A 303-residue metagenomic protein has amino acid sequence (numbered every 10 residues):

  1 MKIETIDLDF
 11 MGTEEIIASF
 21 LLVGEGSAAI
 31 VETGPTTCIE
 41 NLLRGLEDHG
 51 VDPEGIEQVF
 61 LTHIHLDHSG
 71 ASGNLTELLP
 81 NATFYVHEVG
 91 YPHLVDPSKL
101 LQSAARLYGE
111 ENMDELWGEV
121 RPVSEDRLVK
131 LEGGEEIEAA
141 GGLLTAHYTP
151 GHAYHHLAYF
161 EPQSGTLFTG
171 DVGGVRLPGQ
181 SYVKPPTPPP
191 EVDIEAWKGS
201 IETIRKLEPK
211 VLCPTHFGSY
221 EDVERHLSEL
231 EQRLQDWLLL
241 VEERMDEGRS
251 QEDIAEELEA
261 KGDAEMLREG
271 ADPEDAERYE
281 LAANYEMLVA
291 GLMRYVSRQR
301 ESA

Functional and structural regions predicted by a protein language model:
M1-H49, Y159-T169: Conserved beta-strand hairpin/beta-sheet module of binuclear metal-dependent hydrolase folds, prominently
L22, E32, L42, H63 (+6 more regions): Divalent metal-coordination and catalytic microenvironments
P35-T37, L143-Y148, Y154-E224: Metallo-beta-lactamase
G55-D67: Metallo-beta-lactamase
S69-L79, D96-P97: Metal-dependent catalytic neighborhoods of phosphoester/phosphodiester hydrolases
L94-H147, K198-I201: Metallo-beta-lactamase
V223-Q232: Histidine/acidic-residue-rich catalytic or RNA/ligand-binding cores of hydrolases and nuclease-related proteins
L240-A303: C-terminal regulatory/interaction regions
